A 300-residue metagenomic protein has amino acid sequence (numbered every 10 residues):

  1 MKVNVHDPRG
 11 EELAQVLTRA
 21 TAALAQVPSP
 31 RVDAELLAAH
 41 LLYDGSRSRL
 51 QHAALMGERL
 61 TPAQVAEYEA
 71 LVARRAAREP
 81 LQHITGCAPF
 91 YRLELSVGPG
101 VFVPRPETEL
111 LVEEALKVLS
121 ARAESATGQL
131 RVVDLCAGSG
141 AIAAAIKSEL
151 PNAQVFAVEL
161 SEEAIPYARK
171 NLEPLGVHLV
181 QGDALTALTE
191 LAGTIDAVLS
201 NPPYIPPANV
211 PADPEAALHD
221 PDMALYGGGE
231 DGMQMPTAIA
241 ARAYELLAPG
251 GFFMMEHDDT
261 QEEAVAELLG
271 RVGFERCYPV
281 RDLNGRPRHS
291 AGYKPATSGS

Functional and structural regions predicted by a protein language model:
M1-L55: Non-catalytic accessory regions of SAM-dependent methyltransferases
E12, V16, A63-Q64, L160 (+2 more regions): Soluble or luminal CAZymes and related metallo-dependent hydrolases
R19, L36, E67-A70, L110 (+5 more regions): Alpha-helical elements of Rossmann-like donor-binding domains used by nucleotide-donor carbohydrate transfer enzymes
A39-V118: Conserved AdoMet
A115-A126, Y244-E245: Glycine-rich helix-loop-beta junction characteristic of Rossmann-like nucleotide cofactor-binding loops
T127-C136: Conserved class I S-adenosyl-L-methionine
S139-P151: Conserved SAM-binding loop of SAM-dependent methyltransferases across substrates and taxa, primarily the Class I
E149-A296: S-adenosylmethionine
